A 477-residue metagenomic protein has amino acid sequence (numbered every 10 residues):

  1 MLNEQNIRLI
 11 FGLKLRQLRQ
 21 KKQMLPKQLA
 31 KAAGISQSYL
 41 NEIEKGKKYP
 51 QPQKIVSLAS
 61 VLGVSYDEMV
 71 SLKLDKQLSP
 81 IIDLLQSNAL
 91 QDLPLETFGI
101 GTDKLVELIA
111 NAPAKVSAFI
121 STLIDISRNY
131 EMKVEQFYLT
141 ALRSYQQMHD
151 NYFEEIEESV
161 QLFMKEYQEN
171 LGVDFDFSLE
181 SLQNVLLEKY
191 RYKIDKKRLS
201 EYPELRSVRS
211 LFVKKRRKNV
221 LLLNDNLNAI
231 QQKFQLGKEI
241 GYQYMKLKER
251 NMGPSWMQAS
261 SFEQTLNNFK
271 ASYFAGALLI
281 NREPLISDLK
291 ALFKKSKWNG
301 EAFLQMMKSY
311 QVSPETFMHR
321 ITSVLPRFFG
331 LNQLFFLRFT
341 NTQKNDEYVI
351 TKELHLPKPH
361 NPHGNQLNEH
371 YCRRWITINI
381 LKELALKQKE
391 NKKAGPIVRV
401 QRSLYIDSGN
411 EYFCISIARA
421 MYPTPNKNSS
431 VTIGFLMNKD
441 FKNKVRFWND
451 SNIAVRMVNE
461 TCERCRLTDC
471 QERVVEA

Functional and structural regions predicted by a protein language model:
M1-K21: A short, Lys/Arg-rich alpha-helix, primarily the initiator
L9-I10, Q17, K27, K31 (+4 more regions): Short juxta-domain linker segments that transition from a proline/glycine-rich, charged coil into a short amphipathic
M24: Glycine-rich phosphate/oxyanion-binding loops and their immediately adjacent helices within cytosolic catalytic domains
